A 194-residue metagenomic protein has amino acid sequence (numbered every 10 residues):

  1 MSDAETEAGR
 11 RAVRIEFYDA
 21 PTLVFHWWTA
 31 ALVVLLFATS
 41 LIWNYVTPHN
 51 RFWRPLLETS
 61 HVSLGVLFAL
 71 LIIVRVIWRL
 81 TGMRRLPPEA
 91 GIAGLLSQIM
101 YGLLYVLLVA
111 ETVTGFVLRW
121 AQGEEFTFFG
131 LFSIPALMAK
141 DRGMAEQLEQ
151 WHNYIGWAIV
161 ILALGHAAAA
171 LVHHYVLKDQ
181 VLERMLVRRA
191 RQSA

Functional and structural regions predicted by a protein language model:
M1-A194: Membrane-embedded alpha-helical bundles that constitute the cytochrome b-like, heme-associated redox core of multi-pass
